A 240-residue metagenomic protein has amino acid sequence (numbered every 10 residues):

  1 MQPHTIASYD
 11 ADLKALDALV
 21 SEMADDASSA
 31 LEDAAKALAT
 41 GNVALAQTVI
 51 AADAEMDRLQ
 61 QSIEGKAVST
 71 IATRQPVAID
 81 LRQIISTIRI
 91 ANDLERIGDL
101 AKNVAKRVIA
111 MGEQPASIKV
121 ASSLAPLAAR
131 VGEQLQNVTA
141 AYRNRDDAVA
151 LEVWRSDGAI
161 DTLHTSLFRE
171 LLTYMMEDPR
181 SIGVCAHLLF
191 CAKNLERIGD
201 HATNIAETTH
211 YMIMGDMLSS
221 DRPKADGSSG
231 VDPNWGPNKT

Functional and structural regions predicted by a protein language model:
M1-T240: Cytosolic, long alpha-helical scaffolding segments
